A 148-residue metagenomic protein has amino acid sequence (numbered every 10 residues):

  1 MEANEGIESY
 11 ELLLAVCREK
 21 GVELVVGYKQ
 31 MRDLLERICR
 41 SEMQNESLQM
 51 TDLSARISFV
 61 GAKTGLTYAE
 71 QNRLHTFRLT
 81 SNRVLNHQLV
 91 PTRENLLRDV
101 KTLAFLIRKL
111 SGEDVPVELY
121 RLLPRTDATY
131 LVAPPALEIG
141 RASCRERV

Functional and structural regions predicted by a protein language model:
M1-R145: Amphipathic alpha-helical interface elements
